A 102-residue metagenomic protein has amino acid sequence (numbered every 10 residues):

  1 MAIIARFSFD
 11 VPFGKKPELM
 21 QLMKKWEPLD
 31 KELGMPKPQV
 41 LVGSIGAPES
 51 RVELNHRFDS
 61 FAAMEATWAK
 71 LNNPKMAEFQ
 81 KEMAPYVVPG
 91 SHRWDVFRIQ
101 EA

Functional and structural regions predicted by a protein language model:
M1-A2, A102: Absolute protein N-terminus
I3-D10: Active-site-flanking beta-strand signature of metal-NTP-handling nucleotidyl enzymes and homologous cyclase-like
D10, N55-R57: Short hydrophobic/aromatic beta-strand micro-patches that form the beta-sheet surface supporting nucleotide- or nucleic
D10-L22: Short, surface-exposed ligand-recognition loops at beta-strand->loop->(often short) alpha-helix junctions that present
Q21-Q39, A47, R57-W94: An amphipathic, aromatic/His-enriched active-site/gating alpha helix that lines ligand/cofactor pockets
G43-I45, I99: Short beta-strand micro-motifs enriched in acidic
P48-V52: A short, glycine/Asx- and small/polar-enriched loop/turn that sits immediately N-terminal to a beta-strand
R93-A102: Short, low-order "capping/linker" segments at domain edges
